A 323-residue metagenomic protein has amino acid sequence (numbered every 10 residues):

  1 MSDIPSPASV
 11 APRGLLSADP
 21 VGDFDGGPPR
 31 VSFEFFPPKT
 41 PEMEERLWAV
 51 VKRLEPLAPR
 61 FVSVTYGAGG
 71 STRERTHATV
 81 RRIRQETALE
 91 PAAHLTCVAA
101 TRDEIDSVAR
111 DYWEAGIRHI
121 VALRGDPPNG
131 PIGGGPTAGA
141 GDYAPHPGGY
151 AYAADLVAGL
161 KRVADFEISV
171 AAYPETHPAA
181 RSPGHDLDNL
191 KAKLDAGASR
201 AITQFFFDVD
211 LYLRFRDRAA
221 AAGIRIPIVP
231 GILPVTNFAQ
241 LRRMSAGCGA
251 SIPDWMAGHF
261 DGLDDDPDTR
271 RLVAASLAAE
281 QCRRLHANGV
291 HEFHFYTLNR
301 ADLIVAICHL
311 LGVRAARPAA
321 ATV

Functional and structural regions predicted by a protein language model:
M1-F33, T40-P41, E45, R317-V323: N-terminal amphipathic alpha-helix/helix-capping segment at the start of soluble metabolic enzymes
D3-P20, E44-R53, G70-L89: Glycine-rich, positively charged N-terminal anion/phosphate-binding segment
P7-L16, P147-Y173, G223-A275, E280 (+1 more regions): Active-site pocket-lining/capping segments in soluble small-molecule metabolic enzymes
R30-W48, P91-D103, E167-H185, D261-S276: Active-site mouth loops of central-metabolism enzymes
E34, V62, Y112, K193 (+3 more regions): Conserved, mostly hydrophobic/aromatic
F35-P38, T65-G69, H94-A100, L123-P127 (+5 more regions): Active-site beta-loop-alpha junctions enriched in small/polar residues
E42-E44, G70-I83, T101-S107, D126-L160 (+4 more regions): Active-site-adjacent beta->alpha loops and helix N-cap segments on the catalytic face of soluble alpha/beta enzymes
A49-T65, D195: Catalytic domains of carbohydrate-active enzymes, especially glycoside hydrolases
